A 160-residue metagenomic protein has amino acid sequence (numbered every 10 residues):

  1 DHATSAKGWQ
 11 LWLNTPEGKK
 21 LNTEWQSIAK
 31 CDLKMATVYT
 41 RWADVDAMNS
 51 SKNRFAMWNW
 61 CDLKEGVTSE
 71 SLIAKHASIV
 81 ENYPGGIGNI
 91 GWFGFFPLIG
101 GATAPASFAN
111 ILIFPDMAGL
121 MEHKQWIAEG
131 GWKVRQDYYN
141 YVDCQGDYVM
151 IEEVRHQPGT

Functional and structural regions predicted by a protein language model:
D1-T160: Short S/T/G/P-rich N-terminal loop/turn motif that feeds into the first structured element of a domain
